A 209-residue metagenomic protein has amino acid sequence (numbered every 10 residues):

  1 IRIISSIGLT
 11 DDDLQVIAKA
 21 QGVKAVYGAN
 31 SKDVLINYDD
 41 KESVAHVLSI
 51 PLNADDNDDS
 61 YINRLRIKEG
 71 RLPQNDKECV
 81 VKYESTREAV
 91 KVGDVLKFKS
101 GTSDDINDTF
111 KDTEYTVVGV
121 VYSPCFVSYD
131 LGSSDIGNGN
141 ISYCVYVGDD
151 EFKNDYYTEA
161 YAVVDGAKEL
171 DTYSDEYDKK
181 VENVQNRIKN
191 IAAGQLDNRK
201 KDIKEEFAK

Functional and structural regions predicted by a protein language model:
I1-K209: Basic-flanked hydrophobic alpha-helices used for secretion and membrane insertion
